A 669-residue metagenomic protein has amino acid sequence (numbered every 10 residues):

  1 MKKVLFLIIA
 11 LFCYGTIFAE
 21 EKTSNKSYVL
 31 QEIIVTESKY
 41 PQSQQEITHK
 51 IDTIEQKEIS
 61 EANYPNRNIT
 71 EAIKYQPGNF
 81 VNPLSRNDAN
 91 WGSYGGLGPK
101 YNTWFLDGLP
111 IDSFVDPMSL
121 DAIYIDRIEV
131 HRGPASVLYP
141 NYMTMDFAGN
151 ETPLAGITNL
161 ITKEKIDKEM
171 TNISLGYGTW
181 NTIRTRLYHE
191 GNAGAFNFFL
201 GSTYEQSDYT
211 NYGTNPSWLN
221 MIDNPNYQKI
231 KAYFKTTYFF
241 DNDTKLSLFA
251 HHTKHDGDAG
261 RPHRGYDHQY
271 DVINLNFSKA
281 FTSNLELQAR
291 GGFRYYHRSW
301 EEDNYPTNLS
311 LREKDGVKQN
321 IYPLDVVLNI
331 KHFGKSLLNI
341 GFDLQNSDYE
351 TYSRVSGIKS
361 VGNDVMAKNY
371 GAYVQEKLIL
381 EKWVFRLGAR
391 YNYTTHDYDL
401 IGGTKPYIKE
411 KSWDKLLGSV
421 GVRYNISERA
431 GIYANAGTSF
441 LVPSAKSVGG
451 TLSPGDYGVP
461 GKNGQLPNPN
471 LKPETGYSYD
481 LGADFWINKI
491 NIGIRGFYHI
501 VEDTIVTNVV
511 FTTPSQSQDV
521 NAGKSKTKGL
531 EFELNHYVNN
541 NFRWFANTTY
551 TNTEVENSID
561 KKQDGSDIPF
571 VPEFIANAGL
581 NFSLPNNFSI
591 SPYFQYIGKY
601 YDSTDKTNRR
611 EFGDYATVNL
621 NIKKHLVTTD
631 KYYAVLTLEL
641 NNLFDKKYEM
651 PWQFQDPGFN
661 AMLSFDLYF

Functional and structural regions predicted by a protein language model:
E32-Y64, W91, P99: N-terminal periplasmic "start-of-domain" segments of outer-membrane beta-barrel proteins
W91-N141: Periplasmic plug
A122-N172: A beta-strand signature from Gram-negative outer-membrane beta-barrel systems, especially the internal plug domain
S136-V137, T158-N159, D167-K168, Y188-H268: Periplasmic-side early beta-strands and strand-to-turn transitions of outer-membrane beta-barrels
S207, N211, D223-K229, D243-L287 (+4 more regions): Flexible loop and strand-edge segments within Gram-negative outer membrane beta-barrel domains
D241, F333-N339, D343, N363-V501 (+3 more regions): Structural signature of Gram-negative outer-membrane beta-barrels, strongest in the C-terminal barrel of TonB-dependent
Q288-E302, E350, G431-Y433, G437 (+4 more regions): Membrane-embedded beta-barrel scaffold of Gram-negative outer-membrane proteins
L338, I379-L380, V384-F385, T394 (+3 more regions): Gram-negative outer-membrane beta-barrel transporters
